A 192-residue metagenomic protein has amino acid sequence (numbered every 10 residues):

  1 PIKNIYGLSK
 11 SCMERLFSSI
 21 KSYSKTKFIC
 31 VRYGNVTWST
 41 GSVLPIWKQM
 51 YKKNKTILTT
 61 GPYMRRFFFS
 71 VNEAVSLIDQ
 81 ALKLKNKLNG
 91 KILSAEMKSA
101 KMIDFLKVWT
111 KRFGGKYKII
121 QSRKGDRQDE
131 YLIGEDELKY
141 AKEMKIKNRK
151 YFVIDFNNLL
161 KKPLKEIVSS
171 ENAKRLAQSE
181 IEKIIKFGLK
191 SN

Functional and structural regions predicted by a protein language model:
K3, C12-N192: Strand-loop microenvironment adjacent to phosphate/nucleotide-handling motifs in alpha/beta enzyme folds
Y6: Catalytic tyrosine of NAD(P)H-dependent dehydrogenase/reductases that use a Tyr as the general acid/base
S9: Active-site helix of classical SDR
